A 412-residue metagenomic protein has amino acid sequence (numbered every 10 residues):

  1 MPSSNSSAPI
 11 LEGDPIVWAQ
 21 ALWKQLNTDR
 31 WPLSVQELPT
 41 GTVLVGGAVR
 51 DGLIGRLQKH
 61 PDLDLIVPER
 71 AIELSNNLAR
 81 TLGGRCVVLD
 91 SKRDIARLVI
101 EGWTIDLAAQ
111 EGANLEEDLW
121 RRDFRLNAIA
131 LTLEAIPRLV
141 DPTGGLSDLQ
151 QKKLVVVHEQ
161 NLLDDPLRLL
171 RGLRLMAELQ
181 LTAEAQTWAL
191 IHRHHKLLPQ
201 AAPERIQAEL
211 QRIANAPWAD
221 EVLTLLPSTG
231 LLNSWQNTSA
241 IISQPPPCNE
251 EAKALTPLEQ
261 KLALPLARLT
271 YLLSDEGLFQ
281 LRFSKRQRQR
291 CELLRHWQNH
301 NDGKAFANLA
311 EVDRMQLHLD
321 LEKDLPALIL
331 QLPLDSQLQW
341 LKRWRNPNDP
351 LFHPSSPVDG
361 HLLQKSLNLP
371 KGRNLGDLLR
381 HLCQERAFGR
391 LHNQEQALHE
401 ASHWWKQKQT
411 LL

Functional and structural regions predicted by a protein language model:
M1-L412: Catalytic cores of the polymerase beta-like nucleotidyltransferase superfamily and closely associated nucleotide
